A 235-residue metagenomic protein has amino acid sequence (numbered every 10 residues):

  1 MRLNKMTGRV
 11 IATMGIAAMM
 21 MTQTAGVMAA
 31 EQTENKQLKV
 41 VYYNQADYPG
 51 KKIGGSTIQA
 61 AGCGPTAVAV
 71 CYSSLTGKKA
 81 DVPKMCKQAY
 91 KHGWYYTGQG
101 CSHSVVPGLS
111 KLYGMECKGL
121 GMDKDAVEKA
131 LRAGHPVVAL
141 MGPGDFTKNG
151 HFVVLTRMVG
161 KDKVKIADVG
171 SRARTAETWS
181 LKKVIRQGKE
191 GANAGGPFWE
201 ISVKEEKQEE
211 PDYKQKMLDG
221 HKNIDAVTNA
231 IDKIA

Functional and structural regions predicted by a protein language model:
M1-N4: N-terminal secretory signal peptides that target proteins for export/translocation
M6-R9, A25-Y96, T178, E205-A235: Active-site-adjacent structural segments surrounding the nucleophilic cysteine of cysteine proteases and isopeptidases
M14-Q23: Hydrophobic core
A67, C71-T76, A89, G93 (+5 more regions): Sec/Tat-exported extracytoplasmic proteins
K87-M122: Mid-length scaffold segments of soluble, non-membrane domains
T97-S104, F146-H151, T175: Extracytoplasmic/secreted cell-surface and envelope-processing proteins
E116-A167: Active-site-adjacent substructure of cysteine-protease-like catalytic cores
M158-A235: Noncatalytic regulatory segments and standalone regulatory/sensor domains
